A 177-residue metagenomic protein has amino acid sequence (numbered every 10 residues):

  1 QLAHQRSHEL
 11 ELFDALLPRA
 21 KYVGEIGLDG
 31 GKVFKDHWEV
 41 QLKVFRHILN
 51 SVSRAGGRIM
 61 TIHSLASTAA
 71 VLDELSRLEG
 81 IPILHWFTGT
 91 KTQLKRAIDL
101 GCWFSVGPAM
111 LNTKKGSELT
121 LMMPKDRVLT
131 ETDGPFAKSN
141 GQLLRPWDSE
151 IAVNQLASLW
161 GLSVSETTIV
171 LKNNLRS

Functional and structural regions predicted by a protein language model:
Q1, I26-G31, L65-S67, F87-G89 (+2 more regions): Active-site beta-loop-alpha junctions enriched in small/polar residues
Q1, Y22-I26, M60-I62, P82-H85 (+2 more regions): Hydrophobic faces of well-ordered beta-strands that scaffold small-molecule active sites in alpha/beta enzyme cores
Q1-I59, L100-W103, L111: Active-site gating/metal-coordination segments in enzymes
R6, E11, I62-W86, T92-I98 (+1 more regions): Distinct, well-ordered alpha-helical segments
P18-A20, R54, S76-P82, Q93-G107 (+1 more regions): Glycine-enriched alpha-helix->loop->beta-strand junction motifs that scaffold or abut catalytic
E25, V52, A97, L119-T120 (+3 more regions): Conserved, mostly hydrophobic/aromatic
S51-A55, E150-S177: Mid-to-C-terminal alpha-helical segments outside catalytic/metal-binding sites
D126-R145: Short acidic/histidine-rich active-site segments
